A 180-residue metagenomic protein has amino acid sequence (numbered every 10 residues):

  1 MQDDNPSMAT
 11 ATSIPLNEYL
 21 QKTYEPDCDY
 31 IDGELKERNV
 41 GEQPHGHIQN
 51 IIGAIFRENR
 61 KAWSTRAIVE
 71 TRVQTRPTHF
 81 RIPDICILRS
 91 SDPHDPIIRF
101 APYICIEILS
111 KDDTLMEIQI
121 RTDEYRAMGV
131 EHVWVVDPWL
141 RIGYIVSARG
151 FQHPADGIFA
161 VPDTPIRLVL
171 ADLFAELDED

Functional and structural regions predicted by a protein language model:
M1-D180: Gly/Pro/Ser/Thr-rich low-complexity, intrinsically disordered segments predominantly at protein N-termini
